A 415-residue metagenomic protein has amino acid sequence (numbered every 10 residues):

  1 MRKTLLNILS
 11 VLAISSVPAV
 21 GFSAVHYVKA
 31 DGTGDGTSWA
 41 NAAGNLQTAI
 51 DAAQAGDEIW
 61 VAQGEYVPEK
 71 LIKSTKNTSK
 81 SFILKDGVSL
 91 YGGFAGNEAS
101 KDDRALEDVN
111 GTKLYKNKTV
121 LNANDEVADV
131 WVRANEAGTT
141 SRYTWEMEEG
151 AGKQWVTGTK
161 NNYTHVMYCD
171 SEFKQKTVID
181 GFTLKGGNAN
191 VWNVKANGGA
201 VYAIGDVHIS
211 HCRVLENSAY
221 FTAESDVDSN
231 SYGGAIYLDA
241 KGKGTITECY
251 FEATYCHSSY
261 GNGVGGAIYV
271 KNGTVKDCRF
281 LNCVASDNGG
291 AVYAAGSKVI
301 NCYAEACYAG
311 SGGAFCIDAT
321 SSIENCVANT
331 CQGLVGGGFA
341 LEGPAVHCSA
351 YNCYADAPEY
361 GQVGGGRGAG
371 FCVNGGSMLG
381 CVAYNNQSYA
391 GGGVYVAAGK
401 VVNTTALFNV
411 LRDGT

Functional and structural regions predicted by a protein language model:
M1-A24: Sec-dependent, cleavable N-terminal signal peptides
V20-T48, A52, Q63-E69: Right-handed parallel beta-helix/beta-solenoid
Q47, D51-A55, P68-S89, N97-D180 (+4 more regions): Extracellular beta-strand-rich solenoid/capping regions of secreted or surface-exposed proteins that bind or remodel
D57-V61, G92: Extracellular beta-strand repeat scaffolds in secreted/surface proteins
V67-L71, V191-N193, T222, S259 (+2 more regions): Short, solvent-exposed loop/turn segments at secondary-structure junctions
K80-L84, E107, H165-E172, G199-I204 (+10 more regions): Glycine-rich beta-solenoid repeat tracts in large extracellular/virion proteins
T139-G158, N188-G198, F221-G233, S258-G265 (+4 more regions): Glycine-centric low-complexity/flexibility signal
K176-G186, D206-F221, K243-H257, N272-V284 (+5 more regions): Right-handed parallel beta-helix
